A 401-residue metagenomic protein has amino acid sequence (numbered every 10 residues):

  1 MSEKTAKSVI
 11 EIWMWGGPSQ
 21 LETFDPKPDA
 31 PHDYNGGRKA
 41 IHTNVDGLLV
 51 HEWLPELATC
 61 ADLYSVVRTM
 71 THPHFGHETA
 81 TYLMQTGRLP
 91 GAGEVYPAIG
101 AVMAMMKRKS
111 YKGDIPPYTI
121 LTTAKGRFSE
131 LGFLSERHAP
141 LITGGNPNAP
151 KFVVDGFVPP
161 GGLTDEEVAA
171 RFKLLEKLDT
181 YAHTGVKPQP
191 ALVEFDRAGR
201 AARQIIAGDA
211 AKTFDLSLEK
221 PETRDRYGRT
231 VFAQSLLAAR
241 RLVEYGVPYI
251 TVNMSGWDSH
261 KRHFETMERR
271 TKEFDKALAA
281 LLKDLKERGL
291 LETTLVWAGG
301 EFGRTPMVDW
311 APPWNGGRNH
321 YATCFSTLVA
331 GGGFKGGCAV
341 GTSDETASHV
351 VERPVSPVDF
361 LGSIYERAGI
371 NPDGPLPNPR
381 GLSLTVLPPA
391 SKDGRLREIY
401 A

Functional and structural regions predicted by a protein language model:
M1-A401: Ligand-binding pockets and gating/stacking loops
